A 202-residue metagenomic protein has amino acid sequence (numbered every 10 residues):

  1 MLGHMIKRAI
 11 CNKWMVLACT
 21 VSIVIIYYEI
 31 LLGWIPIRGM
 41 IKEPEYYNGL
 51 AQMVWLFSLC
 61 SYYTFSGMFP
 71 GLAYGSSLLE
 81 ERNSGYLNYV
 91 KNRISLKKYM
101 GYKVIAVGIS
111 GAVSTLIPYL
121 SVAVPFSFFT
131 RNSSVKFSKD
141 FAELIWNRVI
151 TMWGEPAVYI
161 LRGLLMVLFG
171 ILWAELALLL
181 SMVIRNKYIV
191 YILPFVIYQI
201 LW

Functional and structural regions predicted by a protein language model:
M1-S22: Aromatic- and glycine-rich beta-strand/loop motifs that create alpha-glucan
V16-C19, I160, L164, L168 (+1 more regions): Hydrophobic alpha-helical transmembrane segments
A18-I23, K187-L201: Central hydrophobic cores of alpha-helical transmembrane segments in multi-pass integral membrane proteins
I25-S77, G101, I105-A174, L178 (+1 more regions): Secretory targeting signals
G71-V90: Transmembrane helix boundary and interhelical loop/hinge segments in multi-pass membrane proteins
V90-L96: Short helix-to-coil transition segments within interhelical loops that connect adjacent transmembrane helices
R93, V183-I184: Helix-loop interface residues and adjacent transmembrane-helix termini in multi-pass membrane transporters, primarily
